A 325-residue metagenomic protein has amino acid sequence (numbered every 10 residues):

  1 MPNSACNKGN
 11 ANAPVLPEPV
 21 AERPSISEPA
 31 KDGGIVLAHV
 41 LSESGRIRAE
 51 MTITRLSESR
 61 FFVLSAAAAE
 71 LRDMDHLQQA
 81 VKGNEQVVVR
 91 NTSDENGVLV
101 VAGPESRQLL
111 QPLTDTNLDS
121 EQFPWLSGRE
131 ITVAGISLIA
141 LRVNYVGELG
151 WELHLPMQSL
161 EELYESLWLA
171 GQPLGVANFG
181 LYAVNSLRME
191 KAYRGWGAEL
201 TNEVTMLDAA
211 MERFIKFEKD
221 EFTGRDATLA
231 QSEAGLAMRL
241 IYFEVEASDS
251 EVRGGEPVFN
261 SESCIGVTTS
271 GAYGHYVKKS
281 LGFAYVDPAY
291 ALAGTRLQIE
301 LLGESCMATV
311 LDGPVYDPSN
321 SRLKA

Functional and structural regions predicted by a protein language model:
M1-L41, R46-R48: Acidic, proline/glycine-enriched N-terminal capping motif
P2-N10, V15-P19, R55-A325: Conserved, structured C-terminal
R48-M51, V310: Short beta-strand and beta-hairpin "edge-sheet" elements
